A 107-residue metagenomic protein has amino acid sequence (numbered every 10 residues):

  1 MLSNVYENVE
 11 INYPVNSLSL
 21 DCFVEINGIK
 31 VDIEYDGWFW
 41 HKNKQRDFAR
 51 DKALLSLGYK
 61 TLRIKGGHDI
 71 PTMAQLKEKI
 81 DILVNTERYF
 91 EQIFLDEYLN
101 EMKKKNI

Functional and structural regions predicted by a protein language model:
M1-N16, R63: A short acidic/basic microdomain associated with nuclease active sites
N4-V5, E25, L57: Alpha-helix C-cap/termination motif
E7, L18, V31, K44 (+4 more regions): Exposed, low-complexity/repetitive linear segments and helix-based recognition motifs, biased toward charged/polar
N16-D51, H68-D69: Short beta-strand-loop-alpha-helix junction that forms the active-site gateway of nucleic-acid-processing nucleases
K52-I107: Basic, glycine-rich
